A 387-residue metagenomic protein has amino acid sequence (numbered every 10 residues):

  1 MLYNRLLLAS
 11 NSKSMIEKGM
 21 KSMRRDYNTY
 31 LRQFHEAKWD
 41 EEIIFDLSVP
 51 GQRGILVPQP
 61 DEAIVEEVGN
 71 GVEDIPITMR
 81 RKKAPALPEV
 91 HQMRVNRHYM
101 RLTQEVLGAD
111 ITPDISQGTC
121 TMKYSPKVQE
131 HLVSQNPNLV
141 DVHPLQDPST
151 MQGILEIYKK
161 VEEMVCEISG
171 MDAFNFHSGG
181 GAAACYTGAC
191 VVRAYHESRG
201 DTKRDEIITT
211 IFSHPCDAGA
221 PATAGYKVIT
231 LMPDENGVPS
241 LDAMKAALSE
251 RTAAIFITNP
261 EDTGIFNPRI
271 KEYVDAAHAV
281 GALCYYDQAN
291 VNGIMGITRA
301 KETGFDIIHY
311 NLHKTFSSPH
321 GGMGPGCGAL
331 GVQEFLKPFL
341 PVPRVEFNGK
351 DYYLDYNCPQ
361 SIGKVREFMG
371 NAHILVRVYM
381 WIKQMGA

Functional and structural regions predicted by a protein language model:
L2-D141: N-terminal glycine-rich, Lys/His-bearing helix-loop that initiates the first secondary-structure elements of many
R5, Q152-G153, A183-Y352: Conserved PLP-enzyme active-site core in the AAT-like
M79-R80, Q135-P148, C166-S169, A222-M232 (+3 more regions): Gly-rich Lys/Arg/Thr-decorated short loops/hinges at beta-loop-alpha junctions or inter-strand turns that position
V95-I111, V161-M171, Y310, Y353-Q360: Short, hydrophobic/aliphatic alpha-helical segments
D110-S116, D172-F176, Q288: Flexible, glycine/charged-enriched surface loops at secondary-structure junctions
L139-L145, S149, I154, A173-H177 (+1 more regions): Phosphate-binding active sites in nucleotide-utilizing proteins
E163-C190: Short loop-beta-helix segment that forms the pyridoxal 5′-phosphate
Y352-A387: Structural motif of enzymes handling amino- and sulfur-group chemistry
